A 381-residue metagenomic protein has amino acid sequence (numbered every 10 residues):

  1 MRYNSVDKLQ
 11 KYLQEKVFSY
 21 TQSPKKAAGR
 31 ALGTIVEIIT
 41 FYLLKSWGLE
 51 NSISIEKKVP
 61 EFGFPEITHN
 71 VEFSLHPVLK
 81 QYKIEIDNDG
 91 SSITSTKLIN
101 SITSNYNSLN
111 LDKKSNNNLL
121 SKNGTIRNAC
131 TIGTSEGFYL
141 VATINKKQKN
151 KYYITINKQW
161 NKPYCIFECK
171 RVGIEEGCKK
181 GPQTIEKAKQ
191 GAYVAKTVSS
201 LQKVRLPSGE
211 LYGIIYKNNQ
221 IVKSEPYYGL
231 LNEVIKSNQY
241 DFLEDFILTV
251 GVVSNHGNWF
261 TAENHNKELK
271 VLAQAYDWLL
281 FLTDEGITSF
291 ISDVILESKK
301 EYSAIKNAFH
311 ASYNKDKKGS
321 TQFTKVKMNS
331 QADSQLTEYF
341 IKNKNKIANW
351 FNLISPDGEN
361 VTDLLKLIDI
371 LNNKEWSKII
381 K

Functional and structural regions predicted by a protein language model:
M1-K122, F351-S355: Interdomain/boundary linker segments immediately adjacent to catalytic/signaling cores
R2, V6, S298, N329 (+2 more regions): Intrinsic-disorder-associated interaction segments
T34, S52-E56, H69-L79, N100 (+3 more regions): Extended N-terminal export/anchoring regions of large proteins
L43, T337-K381: Hydrophobic, glycine-enriched assembly/anchoring segments
L44, N110-T134, L140-K180, E186-K223: Conserved catalytic cores of phosphodiester-cleaving nucleases, focusing on short active-site segments
S54-I55, I166-E168, G251: A structural signal for short, well-ordered beta-strand segments and their strand-loop junctions that often border
Q159, V172-K342: Acidic, metal/cofactor-coordinating or nucleic-acid-engaging core segments within structured domains
